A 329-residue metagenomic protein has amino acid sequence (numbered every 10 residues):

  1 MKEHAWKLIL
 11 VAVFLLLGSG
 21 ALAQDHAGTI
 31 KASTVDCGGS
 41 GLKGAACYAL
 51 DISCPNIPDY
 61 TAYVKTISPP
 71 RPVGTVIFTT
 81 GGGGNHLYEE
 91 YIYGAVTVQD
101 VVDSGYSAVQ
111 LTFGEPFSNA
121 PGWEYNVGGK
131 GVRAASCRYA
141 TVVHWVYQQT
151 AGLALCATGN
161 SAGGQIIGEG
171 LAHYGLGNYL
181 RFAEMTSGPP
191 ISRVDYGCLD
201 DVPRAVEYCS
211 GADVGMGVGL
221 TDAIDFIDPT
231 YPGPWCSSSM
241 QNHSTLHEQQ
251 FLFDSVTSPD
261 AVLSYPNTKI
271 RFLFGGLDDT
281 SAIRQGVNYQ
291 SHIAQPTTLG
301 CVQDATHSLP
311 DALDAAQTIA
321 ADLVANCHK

Functional and structural regions predicted by a protein language model:
I9-G18: Bacterial N-terminal signal peptides
D25-R71: N-terminal cap/lid segment of alpha/beta-hydrolase-fold proteins
S68-D103: Short, surface-exposed "cap/lid" segments of acyl-processing enzymes
Q110-A134: Cap/lid segment of the alpha/beta-hydrolase catalytic domain
G128-T150: Alpha/beta-hydrolase active-site loop
L153-C209: Primarily recognizes the serine-hydrolase "nucleophile elbow" in alpha/beta-hydrolase and SGNH/GDSL folds
T221-Q303: Serine-hydrolase catalytic core
I283-K329: C-terminal catalytic histidine-bearing segment of alpha/beta-hydrolase fold enzymes
